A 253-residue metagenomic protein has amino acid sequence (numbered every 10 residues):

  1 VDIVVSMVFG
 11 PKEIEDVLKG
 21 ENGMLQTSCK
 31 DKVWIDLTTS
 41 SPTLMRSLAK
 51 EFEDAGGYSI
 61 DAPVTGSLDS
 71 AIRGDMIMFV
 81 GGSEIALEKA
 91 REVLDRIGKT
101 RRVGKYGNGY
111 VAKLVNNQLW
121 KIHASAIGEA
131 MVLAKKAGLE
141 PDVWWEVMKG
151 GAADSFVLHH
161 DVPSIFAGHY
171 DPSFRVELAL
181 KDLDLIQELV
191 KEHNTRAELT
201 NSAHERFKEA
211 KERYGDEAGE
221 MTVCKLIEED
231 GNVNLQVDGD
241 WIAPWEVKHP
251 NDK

Functional and structural regions predicted by a protein language model:
V1-S59: Rossmann-fold NAD(P) dinucleotide-binding segment
I3, F9, E13, V33 (+12 more regions): Amphipathic alpha-helical hairpins
V4, Y58, T100, E140 (+1 more regions): Residue-level detector of anion-binding/catalytic polar loops
D16-K19, Q26, T43-A55, I85-E92 (+8 more regions): Replace "anionic and nucleotidyl ligands
T39-K121: Rossmann-fold dinucleotide-binding core
D95, N234, G239-K253: ATP-dependent carboxylate/acyl-activation modules
N108-D230: Helical "substrate-binding/catalytic lid" subdomain of Rossmann-like NAD(P)-dependent dehydrogenases/reductases
